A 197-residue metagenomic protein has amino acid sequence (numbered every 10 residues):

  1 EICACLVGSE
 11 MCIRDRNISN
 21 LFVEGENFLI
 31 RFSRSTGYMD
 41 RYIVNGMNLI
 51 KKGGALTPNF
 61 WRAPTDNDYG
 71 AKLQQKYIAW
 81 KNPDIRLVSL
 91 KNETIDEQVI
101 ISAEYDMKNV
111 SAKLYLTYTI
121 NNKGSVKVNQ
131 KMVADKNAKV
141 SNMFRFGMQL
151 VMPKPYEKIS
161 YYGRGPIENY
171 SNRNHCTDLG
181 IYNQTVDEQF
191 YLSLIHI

Functional and structural regions predicted by a protein language model:
E1-G8, C12-I13, I195-H196: Single conserved hydrophobic/aromatic residue that forms the stacking wall/gate of nucleotide- or nucleobase-binding
E10, R14-F22: Short acidic, Pro/Gly- and aromatic-enriched capping/linker segments at domain boundaries
N17-S19, Y38, L114-L116: Residue-level marker for the onset of beta-strands and adjacent loop->beta junctions in well-ordered domains
N20-D106, N169: Acidic-aromatic substrate-binding/catalytic surfaces of carbohydrate-active enzymes
F32-R34, K91-Y156: Acidic, contiguous internal or C-terminal segments within carbohydrate-active enzymes that form a structured patch used
T36-N48, V126-V133, K158-G163: Short, well-ordered strand-loop elements centered on a beta-strand within folded domains, enriched for acidic residues
D135-L194: Polysaccharide-binding surfaces and accessory modules of carbohydrate-active proteins
